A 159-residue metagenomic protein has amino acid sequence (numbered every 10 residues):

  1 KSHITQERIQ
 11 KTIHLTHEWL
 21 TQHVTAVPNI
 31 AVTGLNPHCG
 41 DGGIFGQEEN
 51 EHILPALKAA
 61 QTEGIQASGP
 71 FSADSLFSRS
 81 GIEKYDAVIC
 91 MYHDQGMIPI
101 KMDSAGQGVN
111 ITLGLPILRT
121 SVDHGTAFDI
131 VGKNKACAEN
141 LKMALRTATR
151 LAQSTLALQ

Functional and structural regions predicted by a protein language model:
K1-P70: Glycine-rich phosphate/diphosphate-binding loop of Rossmann-like nucleotide-binding domains
A56-Q159: Glycine-rich phosphate/nucleotide-binding loop
